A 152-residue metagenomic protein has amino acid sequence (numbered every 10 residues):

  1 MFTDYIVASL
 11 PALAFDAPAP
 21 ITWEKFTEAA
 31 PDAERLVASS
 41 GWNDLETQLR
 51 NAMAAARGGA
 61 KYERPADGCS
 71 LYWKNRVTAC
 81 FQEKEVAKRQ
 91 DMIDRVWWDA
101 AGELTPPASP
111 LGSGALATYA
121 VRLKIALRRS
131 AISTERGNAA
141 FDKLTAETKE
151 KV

Functional and structural regions predicted by a protein language model:
M1-V152: Extended alpha-helical surfaces
